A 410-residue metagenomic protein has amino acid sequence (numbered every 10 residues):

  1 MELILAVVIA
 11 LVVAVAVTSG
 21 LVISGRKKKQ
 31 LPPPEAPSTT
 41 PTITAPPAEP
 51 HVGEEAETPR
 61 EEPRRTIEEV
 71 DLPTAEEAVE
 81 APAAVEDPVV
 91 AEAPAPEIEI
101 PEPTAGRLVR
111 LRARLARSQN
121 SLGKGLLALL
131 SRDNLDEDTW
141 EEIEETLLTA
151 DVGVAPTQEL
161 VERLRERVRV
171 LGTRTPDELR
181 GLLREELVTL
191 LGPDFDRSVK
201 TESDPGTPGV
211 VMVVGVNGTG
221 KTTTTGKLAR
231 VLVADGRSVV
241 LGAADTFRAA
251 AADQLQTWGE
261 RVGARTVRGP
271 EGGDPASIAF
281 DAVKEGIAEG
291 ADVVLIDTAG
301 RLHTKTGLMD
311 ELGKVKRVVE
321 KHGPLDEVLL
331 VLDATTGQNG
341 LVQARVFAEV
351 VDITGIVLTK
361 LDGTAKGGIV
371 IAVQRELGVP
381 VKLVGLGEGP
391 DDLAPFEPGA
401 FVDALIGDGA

Functional and structural regions predicted by a protein language model:
M1-E186: Non-catalytic terminal/linker segments enriched in charged/polar, low-complexity residues
A155-Q158, V170, D177, R184-A410: P-loop/Walker A NTP-binding module and the surrounding RecA-like catalytic core of P-loop NTPases
